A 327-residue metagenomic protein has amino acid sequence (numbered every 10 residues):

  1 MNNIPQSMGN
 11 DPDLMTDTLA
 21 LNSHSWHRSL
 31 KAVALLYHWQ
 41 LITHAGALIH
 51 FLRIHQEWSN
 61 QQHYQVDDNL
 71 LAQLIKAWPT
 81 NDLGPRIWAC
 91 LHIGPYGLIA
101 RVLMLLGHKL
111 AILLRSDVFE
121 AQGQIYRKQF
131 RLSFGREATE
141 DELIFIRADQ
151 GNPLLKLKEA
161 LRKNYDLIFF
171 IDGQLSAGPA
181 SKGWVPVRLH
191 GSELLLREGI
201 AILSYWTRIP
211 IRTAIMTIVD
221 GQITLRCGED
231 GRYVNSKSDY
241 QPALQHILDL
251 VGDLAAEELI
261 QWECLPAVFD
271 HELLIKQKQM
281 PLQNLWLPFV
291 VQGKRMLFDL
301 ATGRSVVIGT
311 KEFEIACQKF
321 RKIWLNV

Functional and structural regions predicted by a protein language model:
M1-L103, G107, Q129-S133: Membrane-anchoring hydrophobic helices of lipid-metabolizing enzymes
D67-A72, I93, R147-G151, E193 (+1 more regions): A conditional alpha-helix N-cap/helix-loop micro-motif detector
I87-A89, I112, E142-I146: Short catalytic-loop micro-motif centered on adjacent basic/acidic residues
W88, I112-L113, F169, T213: Structural beta-sheet core signal
H92-G94, S116, G173: Short, flexible loop/turn elements at secondary-structure junctions
L105, L154-V327: Non-catalytic C-terminal accessory region of glycerolipid acyltransferases and related lyso-lipid remodeling enzymes
A111-F119: Short internal beta-strands
Q122-P153, G178-G183: Short, conserved active-site entrance elements at the starts or edges of catalytic domains
